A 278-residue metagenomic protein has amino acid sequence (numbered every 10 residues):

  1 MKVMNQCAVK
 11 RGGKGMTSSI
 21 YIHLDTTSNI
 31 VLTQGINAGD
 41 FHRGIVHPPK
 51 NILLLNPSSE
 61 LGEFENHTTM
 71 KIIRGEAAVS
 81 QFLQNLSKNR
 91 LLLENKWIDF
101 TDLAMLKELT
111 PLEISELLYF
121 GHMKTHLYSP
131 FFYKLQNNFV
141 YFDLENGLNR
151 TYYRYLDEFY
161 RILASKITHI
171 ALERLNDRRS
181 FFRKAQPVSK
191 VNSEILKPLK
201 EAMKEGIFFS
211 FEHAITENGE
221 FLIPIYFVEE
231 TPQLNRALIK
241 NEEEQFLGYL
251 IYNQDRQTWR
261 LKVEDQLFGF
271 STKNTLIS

Functional and structural regions predicted by a protein language model:
K2-S278: Structured alpha/beta or helical-core interaction and ligand-binding surfaces enriched in interleaved
